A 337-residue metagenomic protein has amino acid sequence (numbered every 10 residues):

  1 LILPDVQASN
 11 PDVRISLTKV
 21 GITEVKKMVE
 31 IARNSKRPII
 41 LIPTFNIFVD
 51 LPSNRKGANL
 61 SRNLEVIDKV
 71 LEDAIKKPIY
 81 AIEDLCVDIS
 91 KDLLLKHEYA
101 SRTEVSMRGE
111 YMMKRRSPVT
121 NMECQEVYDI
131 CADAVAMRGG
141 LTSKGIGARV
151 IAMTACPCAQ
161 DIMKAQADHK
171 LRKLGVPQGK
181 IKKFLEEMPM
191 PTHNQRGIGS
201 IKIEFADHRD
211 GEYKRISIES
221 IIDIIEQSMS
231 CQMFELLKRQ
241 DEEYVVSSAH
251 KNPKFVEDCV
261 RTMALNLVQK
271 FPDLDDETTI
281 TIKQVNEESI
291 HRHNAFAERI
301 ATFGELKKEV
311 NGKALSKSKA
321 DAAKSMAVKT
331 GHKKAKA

Functional and structural regions predicted by a protein language model:
L1-A337: N-terminal intrinsically disordered, cationic/polar leader segments that include organellar targeting peptides
